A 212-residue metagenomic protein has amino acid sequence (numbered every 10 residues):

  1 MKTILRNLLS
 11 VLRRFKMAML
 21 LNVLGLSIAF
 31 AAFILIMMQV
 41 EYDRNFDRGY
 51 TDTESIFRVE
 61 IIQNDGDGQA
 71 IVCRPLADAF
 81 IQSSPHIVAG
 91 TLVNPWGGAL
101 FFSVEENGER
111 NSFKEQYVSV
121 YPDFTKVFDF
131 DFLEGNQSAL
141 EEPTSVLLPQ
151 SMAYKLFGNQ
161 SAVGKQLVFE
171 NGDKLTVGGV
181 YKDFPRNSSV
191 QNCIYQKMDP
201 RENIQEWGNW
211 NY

Functional and structural regions predicted by a protein language model:
M1-I4, G68: Juxtamembrane loop-helix boundary motifs flanking transmembrane segments in multi-pass membrane proteins
I4-F15: A short amphipathic helical element positioned immediately N-terminal to and/or at the very start of a transmembrane
L12, N22, V40-D43, V59 (+5 more regions): Generic structural signal for small/hydrophobic residues in well-ordered secondary structure, especially within
R14-Y42, E54: Short, strongly hydrophobic transmembrane alpha-helices
I36-F101, N209-Y212: Membrane-proximal extracellular/periplasmic loop immediately following the first transmembrane helix
I61-G68, L92-D123, L133-S145, E170 (+3 more regions): Short acidic/polar micro-motifs at solvent-exposed secondary-structure junctions
Y121-L133, V146-Y212: Mid-to-C-terminal secondary-structure elements that act as membrane-proximal/extracytoplasmic interface segments
